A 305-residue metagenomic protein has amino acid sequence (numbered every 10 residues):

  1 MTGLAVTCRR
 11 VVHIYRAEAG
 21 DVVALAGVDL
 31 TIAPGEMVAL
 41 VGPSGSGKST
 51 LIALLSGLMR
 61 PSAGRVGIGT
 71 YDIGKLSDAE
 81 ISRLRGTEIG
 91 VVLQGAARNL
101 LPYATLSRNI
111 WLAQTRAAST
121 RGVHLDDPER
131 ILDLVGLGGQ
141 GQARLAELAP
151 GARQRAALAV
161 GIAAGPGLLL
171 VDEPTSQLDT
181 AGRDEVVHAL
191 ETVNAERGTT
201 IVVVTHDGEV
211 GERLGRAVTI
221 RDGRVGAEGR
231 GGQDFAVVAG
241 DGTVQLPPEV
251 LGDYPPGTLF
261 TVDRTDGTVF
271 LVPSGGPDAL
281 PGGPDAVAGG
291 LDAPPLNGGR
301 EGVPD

Functional and structural regions predicted by a protein language model:
V41-P43: The feature captures the beta-strand-to-loop junction immediately N-terminal to the Walker
S56: Helix-to-loop junction immediately C-terminal to a conserved catalytic motif
G64-D72: Conserved ABC transporter NBD signature motif
I73-G90: ABC ATPase NBD coupling module
G86, A143, A164: Conserved signature/switch motifs of ABC ATPase nucleotide-binding domains
L137, G141, G161-I162: ABC ATPase C-loop
R144-A152: Conserved ABC ATPase signature
L169-D172: Catalytic Walker B motif of ABC-type/P-loop ATPase nucleotide-binding domains
